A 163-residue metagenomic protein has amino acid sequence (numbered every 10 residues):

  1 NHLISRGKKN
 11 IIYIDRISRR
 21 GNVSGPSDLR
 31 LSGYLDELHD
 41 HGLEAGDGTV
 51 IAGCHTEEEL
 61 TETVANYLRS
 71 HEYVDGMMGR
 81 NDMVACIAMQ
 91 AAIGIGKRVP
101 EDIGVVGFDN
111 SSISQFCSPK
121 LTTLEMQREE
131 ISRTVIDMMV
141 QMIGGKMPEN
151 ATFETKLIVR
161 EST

Functional and structural regions predicted by a protein language model:
N1-T163: Bacterial carbohydrate/catabolite-sensing allosteric modules
